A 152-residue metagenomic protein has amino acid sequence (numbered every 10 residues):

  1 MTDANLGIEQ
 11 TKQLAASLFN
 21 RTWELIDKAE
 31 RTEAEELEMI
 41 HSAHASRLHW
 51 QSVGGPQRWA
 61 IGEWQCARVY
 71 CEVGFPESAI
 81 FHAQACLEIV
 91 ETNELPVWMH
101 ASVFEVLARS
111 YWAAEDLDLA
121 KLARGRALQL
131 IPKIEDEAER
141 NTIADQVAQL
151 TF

Functional and structural regions predicted by a protein language model:
D3-A4, W23-E24, A43-Q51, Q84-T92 (+1 more regions): Amphipathic alpha-helical segments of tetratricopeptide repeats
E9-S17, L37, Q57, W98 (+1 more regions): Residue signature of alpha-solenoid helical repeat architecture, marking inter-repeat boundaries and helix-start
T11, L18, L25, S42-A43 (+4 more regions): TPR repeat positional signature
N20, Q65, M99, V106 (+2 more regions): "A position-specific structural signal for the A-helix of alpha-solenoid helical repeats
E24, H49, V69, V103 (+1 more regions): Residue-level signature for tetratricopeptide repeat
